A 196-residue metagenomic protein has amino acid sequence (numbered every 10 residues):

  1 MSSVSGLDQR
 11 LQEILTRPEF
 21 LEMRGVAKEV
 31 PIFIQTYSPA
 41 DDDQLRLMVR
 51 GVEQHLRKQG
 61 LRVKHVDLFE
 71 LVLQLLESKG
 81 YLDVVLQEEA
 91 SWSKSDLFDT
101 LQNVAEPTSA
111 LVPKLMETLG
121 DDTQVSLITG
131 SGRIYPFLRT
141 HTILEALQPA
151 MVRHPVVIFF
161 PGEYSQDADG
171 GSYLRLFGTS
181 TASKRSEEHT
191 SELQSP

Functional and structural regions predicted by a protein language model:
S2-L56, L61: Glycine-rich P-loop/Walker A and Walker A-like loops and their local beta1-loop-alpha1 context in P-loop NTPases
P39-Q44, L71-V72, L101-T108, G132-P136 (+1 more regions): Short acidic, S/G/P-rich loop/turn micro-motifs used as interaction or catalytic elements
V63-V112: Long, charge-dense
P107-L119, T140: A short, acidic, amphipathic alpha-helical segment used as a generic capping/interface helix at domain edges
D121-F137: Conserved P-loop NTPase "ATPase switch" module shared by AAA+ and STAND
Y135-M151: Conserved Walker B catalytic segment
P149-L174: Short, flexible loop segments at boundaries between secondary-structure elements
E188-Q194: Conserved small/polar residues in nucleotide/adenosyl-binding loops
